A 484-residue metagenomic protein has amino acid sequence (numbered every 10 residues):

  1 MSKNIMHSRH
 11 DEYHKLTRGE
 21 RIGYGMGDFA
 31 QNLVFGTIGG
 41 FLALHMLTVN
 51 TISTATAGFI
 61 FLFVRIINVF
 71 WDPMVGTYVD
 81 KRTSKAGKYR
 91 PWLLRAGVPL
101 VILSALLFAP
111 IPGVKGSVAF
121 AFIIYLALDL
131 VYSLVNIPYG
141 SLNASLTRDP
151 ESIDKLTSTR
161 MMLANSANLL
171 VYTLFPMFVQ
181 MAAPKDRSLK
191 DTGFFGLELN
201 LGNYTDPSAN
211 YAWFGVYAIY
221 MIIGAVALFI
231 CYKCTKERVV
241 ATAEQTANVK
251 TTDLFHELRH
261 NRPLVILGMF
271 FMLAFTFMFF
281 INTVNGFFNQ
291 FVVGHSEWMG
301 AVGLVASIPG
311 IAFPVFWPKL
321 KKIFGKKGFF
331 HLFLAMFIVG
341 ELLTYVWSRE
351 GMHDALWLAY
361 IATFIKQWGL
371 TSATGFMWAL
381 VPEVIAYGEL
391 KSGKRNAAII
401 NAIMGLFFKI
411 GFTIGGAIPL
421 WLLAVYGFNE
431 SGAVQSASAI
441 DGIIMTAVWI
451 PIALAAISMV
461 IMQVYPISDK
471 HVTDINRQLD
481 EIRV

Functional and structural regions predicted by a protein language model:
S2-V484: Membrane-embedded alpha-helical bundles of multi-pass transporters/translocases, especially carrier/permease families
